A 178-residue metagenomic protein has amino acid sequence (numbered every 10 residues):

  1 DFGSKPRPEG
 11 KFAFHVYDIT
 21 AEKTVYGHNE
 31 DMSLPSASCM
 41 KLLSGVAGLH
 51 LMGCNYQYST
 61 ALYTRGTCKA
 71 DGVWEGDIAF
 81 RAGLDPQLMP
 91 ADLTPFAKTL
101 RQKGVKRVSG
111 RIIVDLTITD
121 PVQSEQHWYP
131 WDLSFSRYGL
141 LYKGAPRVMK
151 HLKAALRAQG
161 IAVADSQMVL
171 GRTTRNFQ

Functional and structural regions predicted by a protein language model:
D1-G3, H50-Q178: Conserved serine DD-peptidase/penicillin-binding transpeptidase domain and beta-lactam-recognizing active-site
D1-S33, T94-K103: Beta-lactamase-like hydrolase cores
R7, H15-Y17, C39, S44 (+2 more regions): Functionally constrained cores in energy, signaling, and assembly domains
K11-A13, D31-S33, C39, S59 (+1 more regions): A common structural microfeature
Y17-I19, G27-D31, A37-C39, Y63-R65 (+1 more regions): Acidic/polar N-terminal loop/beta-strand segments that form early-domain functional surfaces
E22, S36-C54, I112: Active-site SXXK
